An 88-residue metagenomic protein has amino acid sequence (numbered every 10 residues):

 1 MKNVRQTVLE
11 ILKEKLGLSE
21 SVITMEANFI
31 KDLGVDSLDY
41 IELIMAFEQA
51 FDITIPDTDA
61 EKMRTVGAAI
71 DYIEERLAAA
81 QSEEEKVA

Functional and structural regions predicted by a protein language model:
M1-V35, I44-M45, Q49-A88: Phosphopantetheine-dependent thiolation modules in NRPS/PKS and related acyl-activating systems
D39: Two-component histidine kinase catalytic core, primarily the HATPase_c
